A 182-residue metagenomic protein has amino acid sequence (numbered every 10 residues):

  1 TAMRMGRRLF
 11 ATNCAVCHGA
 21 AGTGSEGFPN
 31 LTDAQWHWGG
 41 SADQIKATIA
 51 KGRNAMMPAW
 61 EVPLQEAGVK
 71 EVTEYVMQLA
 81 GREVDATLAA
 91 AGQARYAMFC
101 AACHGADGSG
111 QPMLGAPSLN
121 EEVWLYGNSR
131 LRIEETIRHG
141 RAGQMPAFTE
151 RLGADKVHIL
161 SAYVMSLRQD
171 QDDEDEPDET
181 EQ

Functional and structural regions predicted by a protein language model:
A2-A20, G40, A47, K51 (+6 more regions): Sequence/structural segment immediately N-terminal to covalent heme-attachment motifs in c-type and related
A21, L79-E83, D107, L167-Q171: A general structural signal marking secondary-structure boundaries and capping sites
E26, T32-Q78, Q111-Q169: Extracytoplasmic electron-transfer domains, predominantly the class I c-type cytochrome c fold
V72-V76, E83, A94: Flexible internal linker/loop segments at domain or repeat junctions
E83-V84, T149: Short, solvent-exposed loop/turn segments at secondary-structure boundaries
S166-Q182: Short, low-complexity, Pro/Ser/Thr/Gly-rich segments in the mature regions of secreted, periplasmic
